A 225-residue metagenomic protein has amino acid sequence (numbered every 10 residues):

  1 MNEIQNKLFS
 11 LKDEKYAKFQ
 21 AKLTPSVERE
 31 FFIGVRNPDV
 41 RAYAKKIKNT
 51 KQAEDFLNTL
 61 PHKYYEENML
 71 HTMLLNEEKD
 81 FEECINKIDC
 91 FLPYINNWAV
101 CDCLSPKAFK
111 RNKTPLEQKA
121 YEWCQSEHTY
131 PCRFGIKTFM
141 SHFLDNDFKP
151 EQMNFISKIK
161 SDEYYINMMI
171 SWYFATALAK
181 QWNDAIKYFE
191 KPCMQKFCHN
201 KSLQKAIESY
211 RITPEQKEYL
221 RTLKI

Functional and structural regions predicted by a protein language model:
M1-I225: Alpha-helical scaffold domains
